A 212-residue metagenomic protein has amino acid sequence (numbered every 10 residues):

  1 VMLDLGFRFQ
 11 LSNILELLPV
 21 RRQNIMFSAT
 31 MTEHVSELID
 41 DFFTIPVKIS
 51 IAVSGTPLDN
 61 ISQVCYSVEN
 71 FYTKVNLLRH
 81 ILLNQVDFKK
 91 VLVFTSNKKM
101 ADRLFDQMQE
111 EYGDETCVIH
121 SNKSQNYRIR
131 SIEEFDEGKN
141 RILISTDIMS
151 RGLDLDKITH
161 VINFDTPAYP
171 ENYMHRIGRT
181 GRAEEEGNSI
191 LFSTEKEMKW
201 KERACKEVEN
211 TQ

Functional and structural regions predicted by a protein language model:
V1-Q212: Conserved helicase RecA-like core
